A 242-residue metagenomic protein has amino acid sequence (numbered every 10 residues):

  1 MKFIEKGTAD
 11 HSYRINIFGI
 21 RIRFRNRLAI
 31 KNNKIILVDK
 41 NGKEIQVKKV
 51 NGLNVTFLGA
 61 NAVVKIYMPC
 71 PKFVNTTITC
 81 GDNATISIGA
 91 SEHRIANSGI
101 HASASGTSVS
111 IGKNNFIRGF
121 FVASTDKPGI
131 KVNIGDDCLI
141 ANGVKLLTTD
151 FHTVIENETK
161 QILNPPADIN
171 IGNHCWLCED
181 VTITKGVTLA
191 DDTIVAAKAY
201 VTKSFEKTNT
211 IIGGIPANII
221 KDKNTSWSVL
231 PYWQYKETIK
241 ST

Functional and structural regions predicted by a protein language model:
M1-T148, D168-H174, V181-I183, D191 (+2 more regions): Domain-scale signature associated with acetyltransferase and cell-envelope carbohydrate enzymes
I155-I162: Flexible, solvent-exposed loop segments that connect beta-strands
L163-A167: Replace "Gram-negative outer membrane beta-barrel proteins" with "bacterial and organellar outer membrane beta-barrel
C178-E179, A196-K198: Conserved beta-strand->loop/alpha-helix structural units within folded catalytic cores of enzymes with alpha/beta
V187, A199, F205: Short beta-to-alpha loop/turn elements within the nucleotide-binding domains of ABC transporters
I194-V195, I211-G213: Short-chain dehydrogenase/reductase
